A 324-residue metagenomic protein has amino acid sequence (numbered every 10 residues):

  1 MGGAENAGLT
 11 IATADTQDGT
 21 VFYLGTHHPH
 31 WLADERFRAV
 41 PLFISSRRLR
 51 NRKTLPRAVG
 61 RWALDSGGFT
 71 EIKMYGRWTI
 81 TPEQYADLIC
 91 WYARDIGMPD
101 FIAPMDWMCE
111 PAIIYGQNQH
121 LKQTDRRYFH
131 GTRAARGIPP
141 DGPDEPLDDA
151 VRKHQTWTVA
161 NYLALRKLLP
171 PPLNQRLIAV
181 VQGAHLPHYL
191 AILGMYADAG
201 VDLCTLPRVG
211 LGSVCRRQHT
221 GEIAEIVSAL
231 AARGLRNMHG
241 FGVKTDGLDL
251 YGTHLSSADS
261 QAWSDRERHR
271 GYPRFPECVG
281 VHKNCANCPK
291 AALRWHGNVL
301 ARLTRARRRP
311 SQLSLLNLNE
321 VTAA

Functional and structural regions predicted by a protein language model:
M1-A164, L315-A324: Non-catalytic, usually N-terminal nucleic-acid engagement modules in DNA/RNA processing proteins
M1-E35, G67, K167, D198 (+2 more regions): Alpha/beta catalytic cores of nucleotide-metabolism and tRNA/nucleoside-modifying enzymes
P56-R57, M74-E83, G97-P104, C215-T220 (+3 more regions): Low-complexity, flexible helical/coil segments
A86, C90, I178, L190 (+2 more regions): Generic detector of well-ordered alpha-helical segments enriched in charged/polar residues, highlighting helical
C90-A258: Eukaryote-skewed repeat-based solenoidal scaffolds used as protein-protein interaction platforms, primarily
